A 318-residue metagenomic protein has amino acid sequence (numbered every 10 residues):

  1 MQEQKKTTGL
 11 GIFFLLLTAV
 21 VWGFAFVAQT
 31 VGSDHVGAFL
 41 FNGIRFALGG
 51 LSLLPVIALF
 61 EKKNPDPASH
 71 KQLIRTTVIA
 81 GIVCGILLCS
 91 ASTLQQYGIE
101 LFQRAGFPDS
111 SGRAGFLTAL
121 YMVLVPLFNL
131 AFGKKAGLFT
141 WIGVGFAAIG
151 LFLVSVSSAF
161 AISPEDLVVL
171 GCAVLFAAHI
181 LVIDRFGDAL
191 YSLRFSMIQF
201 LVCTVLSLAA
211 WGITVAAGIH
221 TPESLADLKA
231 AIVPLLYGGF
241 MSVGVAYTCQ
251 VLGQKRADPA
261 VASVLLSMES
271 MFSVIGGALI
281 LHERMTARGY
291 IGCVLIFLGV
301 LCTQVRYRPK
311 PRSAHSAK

Functional and structural regions predicted by a protein language model:
M1-G43, I86, S90, L94 (+2 more regions): Glycine-/small-residue-enriched transmembrane alpha-helix faces in small-molecule transporters and effluxers
Q2-Q4, F46, L54, A231-V233 (+1 more regions): C-terminal-most transmembrane helix of multi-pass membrane proteins
G9-F14, L40-L59, I79, T140-F146 (+3 more regions): Hydrophobic alpha-helical transmembrane segments of multi-pass integral membrane proteins, especially transporters
G23, V27, G85, C89 (+8 more regions): Hydrophobic/small/kink-forming positions within alpha-helical transmembrane segments of polytopic membrane proteins
A25-F26, F60-L117, L151-L153, G239-A257: Specific transmembrane alpha-helical segments of multi-pass solute transporters/efflux pumps, especially DMT/EamA
L40-L51, Q96-K134, C172, P259-A278: Specific alpha-helical transmembrane segments that line the substrate/conduction pathway and gating interfaces
N42-I44, A114-L120, I183-V205, G239 (+1 more regions): Helix-helix packing/entry segments at the starts of transmembrane helices
L53, A136-V156, C172, F176 (+3 more regions): Hydrophobic transmembrane alpha-helices of multi-pass small-molecule transport proteins
